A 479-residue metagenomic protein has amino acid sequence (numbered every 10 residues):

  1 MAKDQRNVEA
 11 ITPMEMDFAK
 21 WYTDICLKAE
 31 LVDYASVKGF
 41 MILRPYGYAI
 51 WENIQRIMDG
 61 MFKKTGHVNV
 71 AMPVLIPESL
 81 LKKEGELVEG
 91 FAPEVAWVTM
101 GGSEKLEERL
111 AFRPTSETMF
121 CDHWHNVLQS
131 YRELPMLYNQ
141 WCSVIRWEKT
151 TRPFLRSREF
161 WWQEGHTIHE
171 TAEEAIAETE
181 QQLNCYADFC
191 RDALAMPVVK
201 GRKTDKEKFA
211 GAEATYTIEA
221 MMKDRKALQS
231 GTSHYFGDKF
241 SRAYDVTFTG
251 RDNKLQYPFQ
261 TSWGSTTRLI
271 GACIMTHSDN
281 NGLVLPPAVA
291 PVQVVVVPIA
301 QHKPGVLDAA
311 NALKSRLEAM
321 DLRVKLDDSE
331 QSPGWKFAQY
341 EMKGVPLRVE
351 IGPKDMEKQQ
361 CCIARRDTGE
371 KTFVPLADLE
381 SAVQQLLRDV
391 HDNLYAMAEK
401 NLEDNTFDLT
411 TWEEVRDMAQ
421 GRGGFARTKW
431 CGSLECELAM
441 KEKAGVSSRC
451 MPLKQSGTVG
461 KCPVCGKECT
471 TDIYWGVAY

Functional and structural regions predicted by a protein language model:
M1-Y479: NTP/phosphate- and nucleic-acid-binding module
